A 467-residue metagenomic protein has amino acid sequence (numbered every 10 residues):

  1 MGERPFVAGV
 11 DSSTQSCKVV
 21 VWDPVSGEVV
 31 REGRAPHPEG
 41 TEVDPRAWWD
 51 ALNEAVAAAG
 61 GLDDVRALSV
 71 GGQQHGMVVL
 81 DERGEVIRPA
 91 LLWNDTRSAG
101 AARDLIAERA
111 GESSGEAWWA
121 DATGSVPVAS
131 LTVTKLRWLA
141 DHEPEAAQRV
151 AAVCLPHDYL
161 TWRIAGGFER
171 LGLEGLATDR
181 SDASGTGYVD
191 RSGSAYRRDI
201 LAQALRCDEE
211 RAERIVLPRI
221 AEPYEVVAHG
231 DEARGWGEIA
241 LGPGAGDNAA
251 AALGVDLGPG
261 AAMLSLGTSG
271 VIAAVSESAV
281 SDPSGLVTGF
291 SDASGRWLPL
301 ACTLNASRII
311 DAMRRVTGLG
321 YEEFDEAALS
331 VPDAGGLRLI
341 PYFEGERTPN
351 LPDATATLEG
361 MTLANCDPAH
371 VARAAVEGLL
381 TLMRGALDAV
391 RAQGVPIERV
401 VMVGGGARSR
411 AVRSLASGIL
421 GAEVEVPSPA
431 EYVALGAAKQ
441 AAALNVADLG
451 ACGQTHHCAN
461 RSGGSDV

Functional and structural regions predicted by a protein language model:
M1-P89, D121, R211-R214, P218 (+3 more regions): N-terminal glycine/serine-rich phosphate-binding loop of ATP-dependent small-molecule kinases, especially carbohydrate
V7-G9, V21, I106-T123, R137-G175 (+5 more regions): Active-site core segments that coordinate phosphate-bearing ligands/cofactors across diverse enzyme families
T14, S26, S98, A250 (+1 more regions): Short, glycine/acidic-enriched loop or turn micro-motifs at the edges of active sites
G33-R34, L91, E277, C302: Short clusters of small/polar residues that mark proteolytic maturation junctions
R34-P38, L91-S98, T268-G270, S428-Y432: Short, acidic/turn-prone active-site loops that include or flank metal/cofactor- and phosphate-binding residues
G61-N94, A122-S130, T161-D190, A221-E222 (+2 more regions): Short beta-strand-loop/turn "lid" adjacent to the catalytic site in phosphate-handling enzymes
L91, D95-G111: Short alpha-helix plus adjacent loop in nuclease-associated cores
V133: Phosphate- and other anionic-substrate recognition elements at nucleic-acid/protein interfaces
